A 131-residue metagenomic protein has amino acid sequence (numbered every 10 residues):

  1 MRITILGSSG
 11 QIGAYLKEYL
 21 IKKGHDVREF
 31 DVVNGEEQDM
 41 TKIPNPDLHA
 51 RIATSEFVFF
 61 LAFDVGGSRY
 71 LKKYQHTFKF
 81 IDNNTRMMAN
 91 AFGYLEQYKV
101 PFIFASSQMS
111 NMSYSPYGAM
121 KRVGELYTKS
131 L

Functional and structural regions predicted by a protein language model:
R2, D26, P101: Residues at the starts of beta-strands that form the adenosine-phosphate
I3-K23: N-terminal Rossmann NAD(P)H-binding glycine-rich loop of SDR-like oxidoreductase domains
L6, F30, V58-D64, F102-Q108: SDR active-site strand-loop-helix element
E18-K22, G93-Q97, K129-S130: Short, well-ordered alpha-helices that flank and scaffold nucleotide-derived cofactor binding pockets
V27-H49: Adenosine-cofactor binding site in Rossmann-like domains, unifying the SAM/SAH pocket of S-adenosylmethionine-dependent
N45-N83, M109-M112: NAD(P)H-binding glycine-rich loop region in Rossmannoid oxidoreductase-like domains and their noncatalytic homologs
R86-A119: Conserved Rossmann-fold NAD(P)-dependent oxidoreductase catalytic core, especially the SDR/UDP-sugar
V123, Y127-L131: Hydrophobic alpha-helix immediately C-terminal to the catalytic Tyr-X-X-X-Lys motif of short-chain
